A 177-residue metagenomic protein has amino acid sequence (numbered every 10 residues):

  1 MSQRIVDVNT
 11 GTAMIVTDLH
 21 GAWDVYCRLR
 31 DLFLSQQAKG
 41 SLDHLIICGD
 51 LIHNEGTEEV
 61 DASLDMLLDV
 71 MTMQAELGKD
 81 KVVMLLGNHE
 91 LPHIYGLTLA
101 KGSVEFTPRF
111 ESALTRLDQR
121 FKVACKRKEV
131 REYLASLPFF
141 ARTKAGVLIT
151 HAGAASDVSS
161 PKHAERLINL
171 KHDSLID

Functional and structural regions predicted by a protein language model:
M1-L64: N-terminal active-site segment of His-dependent metallophosphoesterases
T10, S41-L42, I52-D177: Active-site neighborhood of divalent metal-dependent phosphoester bond hydrolases
